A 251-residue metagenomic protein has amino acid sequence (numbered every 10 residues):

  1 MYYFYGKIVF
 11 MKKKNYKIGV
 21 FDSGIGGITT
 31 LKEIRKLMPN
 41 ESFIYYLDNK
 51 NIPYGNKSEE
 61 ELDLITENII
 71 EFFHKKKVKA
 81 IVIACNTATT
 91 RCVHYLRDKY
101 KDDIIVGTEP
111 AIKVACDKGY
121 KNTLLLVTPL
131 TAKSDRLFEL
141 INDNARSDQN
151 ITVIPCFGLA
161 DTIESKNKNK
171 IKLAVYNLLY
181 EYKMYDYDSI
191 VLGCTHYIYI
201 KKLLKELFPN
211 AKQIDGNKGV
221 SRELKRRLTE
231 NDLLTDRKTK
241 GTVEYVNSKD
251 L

Functional and structural regions predicted by a protein language model:
Y3-F4, M11-L251: Non-catalytic structural scaffold of enzyme domains
